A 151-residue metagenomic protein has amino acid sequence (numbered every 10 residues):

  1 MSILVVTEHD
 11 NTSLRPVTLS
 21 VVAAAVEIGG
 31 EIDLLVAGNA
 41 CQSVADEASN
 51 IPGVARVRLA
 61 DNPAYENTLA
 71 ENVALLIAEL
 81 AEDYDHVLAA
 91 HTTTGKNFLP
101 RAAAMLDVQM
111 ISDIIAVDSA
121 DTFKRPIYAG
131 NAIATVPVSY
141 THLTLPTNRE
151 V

Functional and structural regions predicted by a protein language model:
M1-R149: N-terminal glycine-rich FAD/FM-binding segment characteristic of electron-transfer flavoproteins
